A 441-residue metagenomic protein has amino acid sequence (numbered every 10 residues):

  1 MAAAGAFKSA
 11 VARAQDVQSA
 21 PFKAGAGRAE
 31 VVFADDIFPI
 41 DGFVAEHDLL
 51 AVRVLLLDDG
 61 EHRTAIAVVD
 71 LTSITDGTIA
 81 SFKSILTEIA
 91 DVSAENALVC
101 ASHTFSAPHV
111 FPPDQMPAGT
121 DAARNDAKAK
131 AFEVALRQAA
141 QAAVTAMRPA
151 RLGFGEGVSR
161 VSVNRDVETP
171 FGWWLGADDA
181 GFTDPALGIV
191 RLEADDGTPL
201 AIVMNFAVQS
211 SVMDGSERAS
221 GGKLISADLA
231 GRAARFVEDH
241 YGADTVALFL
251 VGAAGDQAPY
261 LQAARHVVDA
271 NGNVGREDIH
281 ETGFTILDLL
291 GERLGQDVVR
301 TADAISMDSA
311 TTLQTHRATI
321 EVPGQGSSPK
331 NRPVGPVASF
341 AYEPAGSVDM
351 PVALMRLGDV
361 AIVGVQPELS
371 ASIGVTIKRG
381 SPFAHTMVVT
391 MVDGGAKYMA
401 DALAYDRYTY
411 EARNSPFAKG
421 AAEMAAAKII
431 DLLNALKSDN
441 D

Functional and structural regions predicted by a protein language model:
M1-R13: N-terminal export signals
Q15-G295, T301-D441: Conserved beta-alpha junction segments in alpha/beta enzyme cores
